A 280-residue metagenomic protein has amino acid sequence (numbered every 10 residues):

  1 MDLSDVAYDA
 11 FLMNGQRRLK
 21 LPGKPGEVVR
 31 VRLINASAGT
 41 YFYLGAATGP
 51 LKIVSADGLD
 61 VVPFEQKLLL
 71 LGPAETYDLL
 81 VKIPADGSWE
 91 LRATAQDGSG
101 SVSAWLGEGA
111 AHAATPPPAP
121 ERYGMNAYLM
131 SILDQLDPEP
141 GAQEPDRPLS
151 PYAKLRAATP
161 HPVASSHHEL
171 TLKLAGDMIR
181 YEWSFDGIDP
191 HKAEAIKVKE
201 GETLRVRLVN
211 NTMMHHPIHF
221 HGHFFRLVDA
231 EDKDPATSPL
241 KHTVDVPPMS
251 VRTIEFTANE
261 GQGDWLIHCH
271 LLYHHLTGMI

Functional and structural regions predicted by a protein language model:
M1-E27, I34-S37: Acidic-aromatic/histidine active-site loop/patch
L3-Y8, T48-G58, G176-S184, L227-E231: Short, basic/aromatic beta-hairpin or loop at an interaction surface
V6-Y8, T40-F42, A95: Extracytoplasmic and endomembrane cell-envelope/extracellular-matrix remodeling and assembly machinery
M13-L19, L51-A85, P190-V198, G222-Q262: Extracytoplasmic beta-sandwich strand-turn segments characteristic of Greek-key/jelly-roll folds
E27-V31, E202-L204: Structural beta-strand segments of beta-rich domains
A36-K52, H219-F225: Short acidic, flexible loop segments centered on an aromatic residue
S37-A38, T212-M214: Short, acidic/polar linear motifs in exposed loop/turn regions
V61-R205, V209-M213, T257-D264, H268-I280: Extended terminal and domain-junction accessory segments
